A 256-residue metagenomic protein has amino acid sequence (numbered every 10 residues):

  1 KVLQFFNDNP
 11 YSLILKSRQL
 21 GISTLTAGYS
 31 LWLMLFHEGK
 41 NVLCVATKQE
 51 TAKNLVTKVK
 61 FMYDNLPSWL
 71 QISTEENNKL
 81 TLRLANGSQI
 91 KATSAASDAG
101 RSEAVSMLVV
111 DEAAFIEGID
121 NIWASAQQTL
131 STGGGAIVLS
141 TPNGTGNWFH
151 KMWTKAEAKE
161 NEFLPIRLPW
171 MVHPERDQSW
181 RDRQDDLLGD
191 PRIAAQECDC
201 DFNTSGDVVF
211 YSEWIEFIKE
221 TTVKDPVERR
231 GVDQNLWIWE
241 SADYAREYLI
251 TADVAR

Functional and structural regions predicted by a protein language model:
K1-L13: Conserved pre-motif I regulatory segment
S12-L15, L43: Short hydrophobic/aromatic beta-strand immediately N-terminal to the Walker A/P-loop
I14-T26: Glycine-rich P-loop/Walker A and Walker A-like loops and their local beta1-loop-alpha1 context in P-loop NTPases
T24-H37: Walker A/P-loop NTP-binding motif
K40-F61: Conserved Walker A/P-loop ATP-binding site and its immediately adjacent core in helicase/helicase-like ATPase domains
N54-S106: Inter-Walker segment of RecA-like/P-loop motor cores
D64, M107, F115-G189: ASCE P-loop NTPase helicase motor core
W170-V254: ATPase catalytic-site recognition across NTP-hydrolyzing enzymes
